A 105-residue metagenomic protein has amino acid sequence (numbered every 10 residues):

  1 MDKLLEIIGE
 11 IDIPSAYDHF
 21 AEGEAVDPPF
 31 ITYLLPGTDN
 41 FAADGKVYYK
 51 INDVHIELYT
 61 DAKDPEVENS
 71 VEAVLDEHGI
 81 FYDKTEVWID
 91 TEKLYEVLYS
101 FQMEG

Functional and structural regions predicted by a protein language model:
M1-G105: Long, contiguous binding/interaction regions
